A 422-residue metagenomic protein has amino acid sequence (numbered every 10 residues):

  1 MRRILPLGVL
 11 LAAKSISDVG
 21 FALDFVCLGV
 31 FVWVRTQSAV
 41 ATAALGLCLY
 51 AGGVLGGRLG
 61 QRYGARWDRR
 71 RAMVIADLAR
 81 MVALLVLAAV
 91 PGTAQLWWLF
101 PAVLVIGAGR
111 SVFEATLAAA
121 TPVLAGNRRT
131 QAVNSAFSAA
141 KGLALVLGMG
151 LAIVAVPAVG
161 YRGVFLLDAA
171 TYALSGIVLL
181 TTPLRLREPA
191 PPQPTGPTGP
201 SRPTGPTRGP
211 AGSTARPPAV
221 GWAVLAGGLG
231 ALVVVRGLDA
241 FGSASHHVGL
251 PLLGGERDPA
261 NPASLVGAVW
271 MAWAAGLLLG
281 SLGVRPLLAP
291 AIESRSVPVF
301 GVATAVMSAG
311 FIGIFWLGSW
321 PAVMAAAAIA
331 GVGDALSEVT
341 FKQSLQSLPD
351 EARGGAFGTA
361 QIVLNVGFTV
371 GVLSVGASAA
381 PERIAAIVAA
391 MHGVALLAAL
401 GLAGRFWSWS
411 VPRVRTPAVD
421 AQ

Functional and structural regions predicted by a protein language model:
M1-G8, T182-V233, D420-Q422: Juxtamembrane intracellular "pre-TM" segments in multi-pass secondary transporters
P6-K14, T42, M73, L99 (+6 more regions): Hydrophobic alpha-helix/TM-entry signal in multi-pass membrane transporters
V9-F25, L49-R62, D68-M81, W98-V156 (+4 more regions): Substrate-agnostic recognition of the 12-TM MFS/MFS-like secondary transporter fold
L23-C27, Y161-L166, P217-S281: A single, central transmembrane helix in multi-pass transporters
D24-C27, F31-G46, S135, A263-W270 (+1 more regions): Small-residue hotspots at the loop-to-helix junctions and early N-terminal turns of transmembrane alpha-helices
A43, G52-G64, R70-A72, F241 (+2 more regions): C-terminal transmembrane bundle of multi-pass solute transporters/carriers
L78-T93, A305-G318: C-terminal ends and interior cores of transmembrane alpha-helices in multi-pass membrane transporters/permeases
L96-V103, G107, A132-E188, P192 (+6 more regions): Hydrophobic alpha-helical transmembrane segments
